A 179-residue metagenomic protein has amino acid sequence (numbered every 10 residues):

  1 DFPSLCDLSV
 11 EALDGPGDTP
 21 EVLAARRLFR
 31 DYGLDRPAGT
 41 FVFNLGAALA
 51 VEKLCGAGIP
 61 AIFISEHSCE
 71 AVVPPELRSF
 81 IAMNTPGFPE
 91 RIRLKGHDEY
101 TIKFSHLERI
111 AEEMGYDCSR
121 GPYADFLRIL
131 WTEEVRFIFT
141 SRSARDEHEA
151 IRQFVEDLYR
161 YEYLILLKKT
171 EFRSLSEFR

Functional and structural regions predicted by a protein language model:
D1-E11: Short phosphate-coordinating micro-motif centered on Lys-Gly-acidic
L13-R179: Long, Lys/Arg- and hydrophobic-enriched amphipathic alpha-helices
